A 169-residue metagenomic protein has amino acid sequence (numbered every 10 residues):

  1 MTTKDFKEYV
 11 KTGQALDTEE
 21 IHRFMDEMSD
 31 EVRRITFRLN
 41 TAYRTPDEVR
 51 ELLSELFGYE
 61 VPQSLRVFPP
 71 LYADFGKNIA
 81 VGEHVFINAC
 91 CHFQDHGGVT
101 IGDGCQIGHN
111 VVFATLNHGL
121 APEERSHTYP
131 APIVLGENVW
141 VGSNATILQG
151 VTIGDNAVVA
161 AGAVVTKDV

Functional and structural regions predicted by a protein language model:
M1-S64: Terminal amphipathic alpha-helical/low-complexity segments used for targeting or macromolecular assembly
K7-E8, F57, R125, P132 (+1 more regions): Short secondary-structure boundary/capping segments
S54-V61, R66-V81: A glycine-rich, hydrophobic loop/mini-helix early in the fold
L71-V81, F86-T152: Flexible, glycine/small-residue-enriched loop-and-beta-strand segment within the central core of proteins
Q106, A157-V158: Short alpha-helix at the nucleotide-sugar/activated-sugar donor binding site of glycosyltransferases and closely
W140, V158, V164: Short-chain dehydrogenase/reductase
V151-G154, V169: Extended beta-solenoid/beta-helix repeat architectures
A163-V169: Short, intrinsically disordered, charge-balanced linker/junction segments flanking boundaries in proteins
